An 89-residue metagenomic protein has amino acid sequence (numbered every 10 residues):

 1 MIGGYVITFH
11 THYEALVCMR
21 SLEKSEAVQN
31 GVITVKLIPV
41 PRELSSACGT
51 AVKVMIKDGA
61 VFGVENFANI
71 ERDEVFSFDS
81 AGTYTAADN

Functional and structural regions predicted by a protein language model:
M1-N89: Positively charged, small/polar-rich N-terminal and surface patches that mediate targeting and assembly and bind
